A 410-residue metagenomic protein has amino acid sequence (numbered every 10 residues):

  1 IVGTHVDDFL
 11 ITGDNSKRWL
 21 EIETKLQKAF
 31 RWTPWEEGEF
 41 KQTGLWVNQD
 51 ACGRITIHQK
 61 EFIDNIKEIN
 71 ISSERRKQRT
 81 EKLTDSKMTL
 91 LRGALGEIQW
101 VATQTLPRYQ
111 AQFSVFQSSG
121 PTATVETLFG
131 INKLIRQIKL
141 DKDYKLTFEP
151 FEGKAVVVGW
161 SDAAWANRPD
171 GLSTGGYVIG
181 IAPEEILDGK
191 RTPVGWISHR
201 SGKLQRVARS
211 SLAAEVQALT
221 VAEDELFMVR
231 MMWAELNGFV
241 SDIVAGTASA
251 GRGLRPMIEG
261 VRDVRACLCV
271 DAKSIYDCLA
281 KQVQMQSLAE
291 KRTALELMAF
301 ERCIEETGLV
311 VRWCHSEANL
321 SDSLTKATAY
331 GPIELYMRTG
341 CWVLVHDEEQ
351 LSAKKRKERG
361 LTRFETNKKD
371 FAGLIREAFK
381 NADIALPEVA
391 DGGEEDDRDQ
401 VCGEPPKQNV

Functional and structural regions predicted by a protein language model:
I1-E23, A29-F30, V101-Q112, L187-R191 (+1 more regions): Active-site palm subdomain of RNA-directed nucleic acid polymerases
I1-R31, N48-I55, S118-V125, S274-A289: Catalytic palm subdomain of template-directed nucleic-acid polymerases, centered on the conserved carboxylate motif
D7, E23-L26, G44, I63 (+9 more regions): Mobile genetic element proteins and their domesticated derivatives, centered on retroelements and DNA transposons
L10-I63, N132-E149, N237-S241, L295: Polymerase palm active-site segment centered on the conserved acidic dipeptide of motif C
E39-D143, H315: C-terminal reverse transcriptase regions that engage the nucleic-acid substrate
S119, Q205-V410: RNase H-like nuclease module associated with reverse transcription
K154-D170, D271: Two-metal-ion RNase H-like nuclease active-site motif
P183-Q217: A short, polar/acidic, helix/strand-boundary loop motif
